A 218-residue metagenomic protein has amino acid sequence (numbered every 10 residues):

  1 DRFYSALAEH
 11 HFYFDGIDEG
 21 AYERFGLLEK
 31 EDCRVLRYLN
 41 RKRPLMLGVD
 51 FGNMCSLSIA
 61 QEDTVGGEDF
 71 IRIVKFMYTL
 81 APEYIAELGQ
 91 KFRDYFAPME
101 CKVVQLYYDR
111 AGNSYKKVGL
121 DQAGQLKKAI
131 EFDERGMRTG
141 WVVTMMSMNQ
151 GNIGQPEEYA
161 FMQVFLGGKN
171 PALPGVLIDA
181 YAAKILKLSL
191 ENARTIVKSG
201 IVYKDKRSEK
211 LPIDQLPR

Functional and structural regions predicted by a protein language model:
D1-G48: ATPase catalytic-site recognition across NTP-hydrolyzing enzymes
G16-G20, L126, K210: Solvent-exposed, non-transmembrane amphipathic alpha-helical segments
V49-M54: A short acidic Gly-Thr/Ser loop motif
C55-Q61: Short beta-strand scaffold segments in enzyme catalytic cores
Q61-G67: Short acidic-glycine loop/turn motifs at beta-strand connectors
E68-S208: Mg2+-dependent endonuclease catalytic cores in nucleic-acid-processing enzymes, primarily RNase H-like
R207-R218: Acidic, Mg2+-coordinating catalytic module of metal-dependent nucleases/exonucleases that use a two-metal-ion mechanism
